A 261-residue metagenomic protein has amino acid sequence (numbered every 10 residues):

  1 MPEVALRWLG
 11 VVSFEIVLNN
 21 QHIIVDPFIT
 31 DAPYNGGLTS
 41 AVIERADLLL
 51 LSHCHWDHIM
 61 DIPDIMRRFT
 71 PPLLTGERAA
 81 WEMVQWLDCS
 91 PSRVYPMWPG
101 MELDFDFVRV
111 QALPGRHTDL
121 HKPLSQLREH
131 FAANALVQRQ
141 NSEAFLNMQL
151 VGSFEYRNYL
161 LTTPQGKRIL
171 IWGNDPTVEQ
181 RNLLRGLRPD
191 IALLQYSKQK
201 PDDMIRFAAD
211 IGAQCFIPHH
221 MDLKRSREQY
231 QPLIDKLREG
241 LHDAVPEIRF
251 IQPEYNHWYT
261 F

Functional and structural regions predicted by a protein language model:
M1-V4, V17-I23, E102-Q111, T162-L170 (+1 more regions): Beta-strand-turn-beta hairpins that frame and shape the catalytic cleft of phosphate-ester-processing enzymes
A5-W8, I29-G36, R93-Y95, G173-D175 (+1 more regions): Short gly/ser/thr-rich secondary-structure transition/capping motifs
E15-H55, M60-R67, D119-L150, P176-L187: Pre-active-site segment of Zn-dependent metallo-hydrolases
I24-P27, A46-C54, L74-E77, L170-D175 (+3 more regions): Active-site neighborhood of phospho(di)ester-bond hydrolases with catalytic His/Asp-centered motifs
A32, H55-M60, A80-M83, M101-E102 (+4 more regions): Active-site environment of divalent metal-dependent phosphoester hydrolases
D57-M60, D64-R93: Acidic/His-rich segments in extracytoplasmic proteins that coordinate ligands and/or metal ions
P72, W86-E102, G186, A209-F261: Binuclear metal-ion centers of metallo-dependent hydrolases, dominated by the metallo-beta-lactamase
A144-D210: Active-site-proximal loop/helix segments of hydrolase catalytic cores
